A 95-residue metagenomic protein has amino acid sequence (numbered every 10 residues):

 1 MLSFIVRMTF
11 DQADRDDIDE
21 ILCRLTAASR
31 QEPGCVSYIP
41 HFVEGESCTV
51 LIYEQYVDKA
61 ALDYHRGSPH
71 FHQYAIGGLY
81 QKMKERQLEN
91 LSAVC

Functional and structural regions predicted by a protein language model:
L2, P40-C48, I76-C95: Glycine-rich beta-strand-turn "strand-cap" elements at beta-sheet edges
L2-M8: Active-site-flanking beta-strand signature of metal-NTP-handling nucleotidyl enzymes and homologous cyclase-like
T9-D17: Short, surface-exposed ligand-recognition loops at beta-strand->loop->(often short) alpha-helix junctions that present
L22, T26: Short amphipathic alpha-helical/adjacent loop interface patches that line ligand and macromolecule-binding sites
A27-T49: Short, glycine- and small/hydrophobic-rich beta-strand elements in well-ordered beta-sheets
R30-V36, Q55-E89: An amphipathic, aromatic/His-enriched active-site/gating alpha helix that lines ligand/cofactor pockets
